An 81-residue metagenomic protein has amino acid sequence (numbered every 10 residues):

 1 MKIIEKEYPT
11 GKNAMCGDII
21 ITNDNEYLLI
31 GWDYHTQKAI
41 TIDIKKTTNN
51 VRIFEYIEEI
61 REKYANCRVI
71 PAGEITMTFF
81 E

Functional and structural regions predicted by a protein language model:
M1-M15: Mixed-charge, Lys/Arg-rich low-complexity intrinsically disordered regions
Y8, T22, D33: Acidic surface patches and DE-rich sequence motifs
K12-D24: Short coil-to-beta transition motif at edge beta-strands of beta-rich domains
K12-N13, W32, E62: Generic structural signal for beta-strand residues in well-ordered domains
E26-H35: Short beta-strand-centered aromatic/proline hotspots
Q37-I44: Short, solvent-exposed secondary-structure boundary/capping segments
T47-E81: Intrinsically disordered, low-complexity, charged/polar segments
